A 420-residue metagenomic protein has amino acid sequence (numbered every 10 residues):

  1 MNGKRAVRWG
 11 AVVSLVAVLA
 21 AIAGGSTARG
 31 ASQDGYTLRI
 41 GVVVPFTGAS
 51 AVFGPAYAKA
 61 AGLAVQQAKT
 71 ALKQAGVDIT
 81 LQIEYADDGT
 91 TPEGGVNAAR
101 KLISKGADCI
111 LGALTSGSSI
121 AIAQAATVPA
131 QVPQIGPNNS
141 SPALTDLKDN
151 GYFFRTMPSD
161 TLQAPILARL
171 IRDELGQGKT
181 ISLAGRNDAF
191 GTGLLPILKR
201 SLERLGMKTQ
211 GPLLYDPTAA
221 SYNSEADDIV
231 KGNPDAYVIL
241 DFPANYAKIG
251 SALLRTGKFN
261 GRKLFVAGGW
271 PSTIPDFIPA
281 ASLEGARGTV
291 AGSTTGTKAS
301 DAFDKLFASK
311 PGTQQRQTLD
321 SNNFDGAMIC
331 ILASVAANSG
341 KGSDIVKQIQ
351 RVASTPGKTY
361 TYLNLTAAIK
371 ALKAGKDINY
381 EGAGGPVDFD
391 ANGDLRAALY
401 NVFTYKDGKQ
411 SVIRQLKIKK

Functional and structural regions predicted by a protein language model:
N2-K420: Extracytosolic ligand-binding ectodomains
